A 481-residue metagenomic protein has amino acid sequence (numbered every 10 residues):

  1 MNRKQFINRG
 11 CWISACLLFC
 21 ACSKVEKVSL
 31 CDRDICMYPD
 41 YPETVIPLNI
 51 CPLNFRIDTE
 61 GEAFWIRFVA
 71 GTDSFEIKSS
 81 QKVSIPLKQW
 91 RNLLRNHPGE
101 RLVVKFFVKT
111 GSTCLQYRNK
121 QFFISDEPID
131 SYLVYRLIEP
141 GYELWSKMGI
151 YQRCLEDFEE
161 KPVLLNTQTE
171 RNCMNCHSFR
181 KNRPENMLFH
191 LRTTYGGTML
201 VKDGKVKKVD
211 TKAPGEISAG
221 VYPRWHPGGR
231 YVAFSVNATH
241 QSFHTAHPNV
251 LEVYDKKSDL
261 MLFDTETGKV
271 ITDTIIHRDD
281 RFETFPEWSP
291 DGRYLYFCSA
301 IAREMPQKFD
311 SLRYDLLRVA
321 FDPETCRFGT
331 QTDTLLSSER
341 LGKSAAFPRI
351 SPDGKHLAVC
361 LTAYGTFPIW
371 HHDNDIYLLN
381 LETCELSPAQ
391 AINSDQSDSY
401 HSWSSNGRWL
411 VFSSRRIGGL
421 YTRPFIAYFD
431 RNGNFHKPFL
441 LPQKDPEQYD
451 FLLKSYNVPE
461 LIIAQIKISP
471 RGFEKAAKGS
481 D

Functional and structural regions predicted by a protein language model:
M1-V28: Bacterial Sec-dependent N-terminal signal peptides
C22-D481: Sequence signature of WD/YWTD-type beta-propeller architectures
